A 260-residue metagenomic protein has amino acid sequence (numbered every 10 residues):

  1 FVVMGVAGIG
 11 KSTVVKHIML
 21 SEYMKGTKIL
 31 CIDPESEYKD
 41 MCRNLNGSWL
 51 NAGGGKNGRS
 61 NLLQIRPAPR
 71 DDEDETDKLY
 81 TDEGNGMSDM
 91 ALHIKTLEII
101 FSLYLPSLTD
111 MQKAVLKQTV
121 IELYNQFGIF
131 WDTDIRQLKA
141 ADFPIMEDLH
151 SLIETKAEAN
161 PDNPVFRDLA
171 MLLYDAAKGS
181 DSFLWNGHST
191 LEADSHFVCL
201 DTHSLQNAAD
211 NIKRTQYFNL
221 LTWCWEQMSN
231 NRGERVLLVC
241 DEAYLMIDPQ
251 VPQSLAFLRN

Functional and structural regions predicted by a protein language model:
F1-G54, D248, P252: Glycine-rich phosphate-binding loop of nucleotide-binding enzymes
S36-S48, G54-K56, L62-N260: P-loop NTPase motor domains
